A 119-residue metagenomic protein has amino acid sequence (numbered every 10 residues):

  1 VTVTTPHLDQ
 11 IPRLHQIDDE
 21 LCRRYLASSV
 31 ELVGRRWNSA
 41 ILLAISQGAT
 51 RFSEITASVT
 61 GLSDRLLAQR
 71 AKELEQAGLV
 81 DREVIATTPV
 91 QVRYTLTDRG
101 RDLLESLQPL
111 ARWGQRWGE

Functional and structural regions predicted by a protein language model:
V1-H15: Long, low-complexity, charged/polar intrinsically disordered regions in eukaryotic proteins
D19-L66, A77, A86-T87, R93: N-terminal helix-turn-helix DNA-binding core of bacterial DNA-binding proteins
S39, L43, A77, S106-G118: Alpha-helical linker/hinge and terminal dimerization helices associated with HTH transcriptional regulators
R70: Residues within the DNA-recognition helix of helix-turn-helix
E73: Alpha-helical DNA-recognition elements
A86-P109: Basic, amphipathic "hinge/linker" alpha-helix immediately C-terminal to the N-terminal HTH DNA-binding motif
